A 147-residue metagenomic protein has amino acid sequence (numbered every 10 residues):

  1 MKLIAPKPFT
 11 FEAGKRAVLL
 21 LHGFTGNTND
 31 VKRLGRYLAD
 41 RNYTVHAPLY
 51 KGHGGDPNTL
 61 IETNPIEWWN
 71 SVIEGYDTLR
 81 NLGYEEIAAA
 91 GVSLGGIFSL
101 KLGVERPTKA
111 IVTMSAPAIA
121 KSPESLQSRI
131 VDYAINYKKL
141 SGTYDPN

Functional and structural regions predicted by a protein language model:
M1-R16: Short beta-strand-to-loop junctions in surface cap/lid or active-site-entrance loops
L19-G23: The conserved beta1-alpha1 loop
T25-R36: The serine-hydrolase catalytic nucleophile loop
L38-P57: Conserved alpha/beta-hydrolase
D56-G83, A88: Catalytic nucleophile-loop/oxyanion-hole region of alpha/beta-hydrolase and closely related hydrolase-like folds
A90-G95, S99: Gly/Ala-rich beta-loop-alpha elbow adjacent to hydrolase catalytic centers
K101-E105: Active-site signature of alpha/beta-hydrolase-fold catalytic machinery across serine- and Asp/Cys-nucleophile hydrolases
K109-N147: The alpha/beta-hydrolase serine catalytic core
